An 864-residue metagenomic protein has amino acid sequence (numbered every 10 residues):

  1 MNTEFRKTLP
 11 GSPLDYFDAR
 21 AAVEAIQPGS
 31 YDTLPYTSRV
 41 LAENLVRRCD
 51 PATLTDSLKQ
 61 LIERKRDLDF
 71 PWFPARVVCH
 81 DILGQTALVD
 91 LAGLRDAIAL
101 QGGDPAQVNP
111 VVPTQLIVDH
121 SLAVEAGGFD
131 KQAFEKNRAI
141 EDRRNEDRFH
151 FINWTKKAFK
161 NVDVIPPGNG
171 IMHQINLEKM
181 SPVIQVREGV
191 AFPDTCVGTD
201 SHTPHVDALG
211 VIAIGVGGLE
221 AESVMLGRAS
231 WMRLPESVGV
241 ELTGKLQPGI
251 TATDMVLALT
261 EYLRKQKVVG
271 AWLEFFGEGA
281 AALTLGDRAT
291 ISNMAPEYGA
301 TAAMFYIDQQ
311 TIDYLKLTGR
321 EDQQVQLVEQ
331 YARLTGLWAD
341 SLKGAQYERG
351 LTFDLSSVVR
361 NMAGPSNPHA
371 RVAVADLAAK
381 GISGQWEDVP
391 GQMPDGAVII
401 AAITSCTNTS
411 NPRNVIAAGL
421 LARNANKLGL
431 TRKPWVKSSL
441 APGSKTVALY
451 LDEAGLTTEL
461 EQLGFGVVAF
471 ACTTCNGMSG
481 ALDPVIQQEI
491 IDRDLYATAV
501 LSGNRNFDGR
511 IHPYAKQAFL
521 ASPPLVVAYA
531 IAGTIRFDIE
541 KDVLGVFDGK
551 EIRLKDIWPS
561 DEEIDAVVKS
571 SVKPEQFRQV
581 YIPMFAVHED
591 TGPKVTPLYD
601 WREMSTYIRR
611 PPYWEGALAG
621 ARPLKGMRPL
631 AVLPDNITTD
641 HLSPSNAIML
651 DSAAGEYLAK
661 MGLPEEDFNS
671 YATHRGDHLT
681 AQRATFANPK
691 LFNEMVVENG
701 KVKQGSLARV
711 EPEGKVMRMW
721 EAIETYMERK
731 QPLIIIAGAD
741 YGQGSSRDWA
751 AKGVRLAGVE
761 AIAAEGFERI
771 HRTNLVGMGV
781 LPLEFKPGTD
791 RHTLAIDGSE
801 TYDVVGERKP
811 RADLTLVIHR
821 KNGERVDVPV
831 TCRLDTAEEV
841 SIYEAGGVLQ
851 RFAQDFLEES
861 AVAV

Functional and structural regions predicted by a protein language model:
M1-A139, L283-N293, E297-E321, E603-S643 (+1 more regions): N-terminal amphipathic, basic-rich helices that act as targeting or association modules
T37, R187-E329, W338, N414 (+5 more regions): Mobile "lid/hinge" segments at catalytic clefts and subdomain interfaces of large enzymes
D50-L242, T253-L257, R360-A363, L377-A471 (+9 more regions): Long, structured ligand/cofactor-binding scaffold of large enzymes
F73, A92-D147, A280-Q385, E540-D600 (+3 more regions): Terminal amphipathic helices with adjacent charged low-complexity linkers/tails
C79-G84, F275-A282, T301, Q310-T318 (+2 more regions): Conserved short loop/turn motifs at secondary-structure junctions
F276-L283, N504, I723-E768: Extracellular/luminal Protease-associated
V546-I564, S571, H771-I842: Acidic, glycine-rich flexible loop/linker segments
